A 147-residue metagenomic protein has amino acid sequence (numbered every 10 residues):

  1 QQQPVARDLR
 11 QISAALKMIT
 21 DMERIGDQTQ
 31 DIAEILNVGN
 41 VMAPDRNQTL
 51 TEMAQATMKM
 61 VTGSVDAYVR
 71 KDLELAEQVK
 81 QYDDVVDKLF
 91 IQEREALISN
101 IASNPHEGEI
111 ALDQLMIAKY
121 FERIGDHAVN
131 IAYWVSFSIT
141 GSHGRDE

Functional and structural regions predicted by a protein language model:
Q1-E147: Cytosolic, long alpha-helical scaffolding segments
